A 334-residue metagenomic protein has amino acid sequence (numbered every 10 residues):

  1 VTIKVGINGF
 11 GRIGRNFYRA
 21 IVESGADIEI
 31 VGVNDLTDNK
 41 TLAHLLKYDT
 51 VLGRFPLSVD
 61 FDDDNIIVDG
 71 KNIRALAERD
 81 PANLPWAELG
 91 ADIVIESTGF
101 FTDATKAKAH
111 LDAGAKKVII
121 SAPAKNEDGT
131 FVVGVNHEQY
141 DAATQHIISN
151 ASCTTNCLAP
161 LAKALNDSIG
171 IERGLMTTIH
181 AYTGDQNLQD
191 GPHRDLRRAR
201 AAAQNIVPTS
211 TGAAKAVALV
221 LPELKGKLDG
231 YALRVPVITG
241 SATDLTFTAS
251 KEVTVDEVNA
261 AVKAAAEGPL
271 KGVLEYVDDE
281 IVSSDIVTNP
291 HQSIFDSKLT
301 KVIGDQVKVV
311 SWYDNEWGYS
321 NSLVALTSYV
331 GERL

Functional and structural regions predicted by a protein language model:
V1-A199, K301, A325, R333: N-terminal Rossmann-like NAD(P) cofactor-binding subdomain of oxidoreductases, focused on the glycine-rich
I3, A26, E172, Q204 (+3 more regions): Structural beta-strand/beta-sheet cores of well-ordered domains, especially the beta-sheet scaffolds that support
Y18, K108, A159-N166, T177 (+7 more regions): Predominant activation on well-ordered alpha-helical scaffold segments within soluble catalytic domains
I66, F131-V133, I147, Q189 (+5 more regions): Short clusters of hydrophobic/aromatic residues that line enzyme substrate/ligand-binding pockets
T144-Q145, A201-A203, G240-D244, Q306-K308: Short, solvent-exposed beta-strand edge segments and adjacent coil->beta transition regions
A151-S152, I206-P208, T248, Y313: Hydrophobic alpha-helical scaffolding
D167, I171-I238: Acidic, glycine-rich segments within the central catalytic cores of soluble metabolic enzymes that bind/position
G230, A242, T246-L334: C-terminal active-site/capping subdomain that shapes the small-molecule cofactor and substrate pocket of enzyme
